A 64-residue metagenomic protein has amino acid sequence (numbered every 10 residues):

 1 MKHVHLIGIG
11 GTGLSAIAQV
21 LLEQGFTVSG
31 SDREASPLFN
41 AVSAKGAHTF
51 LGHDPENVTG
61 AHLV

Functional and structural regions predicted by a protein language model:
M1-V64: N-terminal leader/targeting and accessory segments in enzymes
